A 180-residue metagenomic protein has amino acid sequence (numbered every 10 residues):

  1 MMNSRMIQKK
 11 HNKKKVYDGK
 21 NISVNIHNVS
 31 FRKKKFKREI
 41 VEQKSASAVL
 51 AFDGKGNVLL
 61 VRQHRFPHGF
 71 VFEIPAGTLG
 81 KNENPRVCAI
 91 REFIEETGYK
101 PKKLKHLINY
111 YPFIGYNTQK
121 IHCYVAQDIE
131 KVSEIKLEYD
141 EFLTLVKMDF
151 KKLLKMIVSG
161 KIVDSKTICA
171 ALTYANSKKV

Functional and structural regions predicted by a protein language model:
N3-K14: A short, amphipathic edge element
R5-I7, V41-Q43, S47-R91: Conserved Nudix-box catalytic region and its N-terminal flanking loop in Nudix hydrolases and closely related
K10, V24-I26, K37, V61 (+2 more regions): Hydrophobic residues on conserved beta-strands that form the core of alpha/beta folds
N12-L50, G54: Acidic, metal-coordinating catalytic segment for phosphate/diphosphate chemistry, firing primarily on the Nudix
R32, D53-K55, H64, A126-K131 (+2 more regions): Short loop segments at secondary-structure junctions
F36, Q43, S47-A48, G77-S165: Unchanged
V58, F72, F150, I168-A171: A general structural signal for well-ordered alpha-helical segments in protein cores
K161-V180: Long hydrophobic alpha-helical segments typical of transmembrane helices together with their membrane-interfacial
